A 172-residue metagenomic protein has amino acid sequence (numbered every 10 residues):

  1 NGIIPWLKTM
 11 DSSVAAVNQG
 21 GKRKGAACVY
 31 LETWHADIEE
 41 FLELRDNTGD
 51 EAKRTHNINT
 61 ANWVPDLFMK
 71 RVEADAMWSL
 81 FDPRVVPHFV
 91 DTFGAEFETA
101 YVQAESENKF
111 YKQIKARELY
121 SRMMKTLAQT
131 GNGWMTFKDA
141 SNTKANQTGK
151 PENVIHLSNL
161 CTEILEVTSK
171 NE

Functional and structural regions predicted by a protein language model:
N1-E172: Active-site cavity-forming subdomains of large catalytic enzyme subunits
